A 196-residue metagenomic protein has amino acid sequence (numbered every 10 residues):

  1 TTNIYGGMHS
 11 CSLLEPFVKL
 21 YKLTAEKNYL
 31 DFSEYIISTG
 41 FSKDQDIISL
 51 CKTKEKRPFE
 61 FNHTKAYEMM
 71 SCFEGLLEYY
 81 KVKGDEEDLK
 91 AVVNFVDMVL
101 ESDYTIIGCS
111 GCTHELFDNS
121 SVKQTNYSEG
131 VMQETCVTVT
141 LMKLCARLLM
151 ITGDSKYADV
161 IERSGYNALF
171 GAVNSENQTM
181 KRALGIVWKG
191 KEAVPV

Functional and structural regions predicted by a protein language model:
T1-V196: Glycan-recognition and catalytic cores of secretory/periplasmic carbohydrate-active enzymes
